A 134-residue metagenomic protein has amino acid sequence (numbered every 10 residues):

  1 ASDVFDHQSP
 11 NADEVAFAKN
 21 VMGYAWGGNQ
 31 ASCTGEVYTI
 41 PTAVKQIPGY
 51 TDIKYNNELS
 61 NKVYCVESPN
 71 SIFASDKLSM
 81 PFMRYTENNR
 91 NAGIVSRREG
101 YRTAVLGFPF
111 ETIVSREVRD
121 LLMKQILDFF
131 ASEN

Functional and structural regions predicted by a protein language model:
A1-L59: A glycine-rich, often tryptophan-bearing local segment used as a flexible ligand/cofactor-contacting loop or short
V4, G49, V63-C65, I72 (+2 more regions): Residue-level preference for alpha-helix termini and adjacent loops
S9-S32, S75-M80, T86-N134: Extracellular ligand-binding/catalytic regions of CAZymes and related secreted enzymes and adhesion modules
T39, V66-E67, D128: P/S/T/G-enriched low-complexity
T42-P48, S68, S75, R98 (+1 more regions): Alpha-helix initiation/capping motif
D52-V63, S68-N70, D76-R84, A92-R98: Long, C-terminal catalytic modules of enzymes
